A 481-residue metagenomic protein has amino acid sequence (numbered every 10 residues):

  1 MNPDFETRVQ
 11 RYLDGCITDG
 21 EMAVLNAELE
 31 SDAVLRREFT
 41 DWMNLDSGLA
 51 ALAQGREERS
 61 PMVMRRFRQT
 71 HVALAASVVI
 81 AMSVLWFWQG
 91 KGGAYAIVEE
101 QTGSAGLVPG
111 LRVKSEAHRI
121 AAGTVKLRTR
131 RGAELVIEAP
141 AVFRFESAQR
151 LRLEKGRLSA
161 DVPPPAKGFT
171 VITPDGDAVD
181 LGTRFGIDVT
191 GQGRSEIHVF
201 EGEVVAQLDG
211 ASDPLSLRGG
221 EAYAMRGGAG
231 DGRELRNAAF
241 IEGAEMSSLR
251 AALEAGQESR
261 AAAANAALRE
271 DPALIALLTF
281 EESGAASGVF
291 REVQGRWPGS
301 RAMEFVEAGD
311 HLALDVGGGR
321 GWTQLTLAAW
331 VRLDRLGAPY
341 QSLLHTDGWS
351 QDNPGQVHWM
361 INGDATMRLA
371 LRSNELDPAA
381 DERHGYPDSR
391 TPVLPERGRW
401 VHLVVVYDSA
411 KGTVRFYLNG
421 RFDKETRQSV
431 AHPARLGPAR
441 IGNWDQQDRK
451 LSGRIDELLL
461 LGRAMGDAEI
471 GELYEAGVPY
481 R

Functional and structural regions predicted by a protein language model:
P3-M62: Short alpha-helical interface segments
A53, S60-V63, F67-I97: Single-pass transmembrane signal-anchor helices and their membrane-water interface zones
A81-A117, A121-V125, T129-Y223: Flexible, surface-exposed loop/linker segments and immediately adjacent secondary-structure boundaries
R194, W330, R390-V404: Trp-centered recognition loops
G219, E234-P272, E457-R481: Extended recognition patches within non-cytosolic domains
E270-S287, E307-D377, R397-W400, A410-Y417 (+2 more regions): Extracellular glycan-recognition modules
W359, E425-R454: Flexible glycan-contacting loops in extracellular carbohydrate-active proteins
V405-R427: Carbohydrate-binding surfaces in secreted/extracellular proteins
